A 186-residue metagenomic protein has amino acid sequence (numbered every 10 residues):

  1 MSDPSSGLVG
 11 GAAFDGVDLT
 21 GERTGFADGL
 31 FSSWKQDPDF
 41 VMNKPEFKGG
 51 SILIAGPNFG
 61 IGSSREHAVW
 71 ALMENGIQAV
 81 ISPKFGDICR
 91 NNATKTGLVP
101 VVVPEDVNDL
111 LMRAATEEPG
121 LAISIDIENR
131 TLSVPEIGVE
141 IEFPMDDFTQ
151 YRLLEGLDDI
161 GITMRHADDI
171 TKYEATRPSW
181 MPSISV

Functional and structural regions predicted by a protein language model:
M1-D18, I141-F143, D147, D158: Catalytic or ion-coupling anion/metal-binding cores of large enzyme and transporter domains
L8-A122, I127-E128: Feature captures the catalytic cores and cofactor-binding loops of soluble hydro-lyases/lyases that act on carboxylate
G97-S185: Acidic, glycine-rich flexible loop/linker segments
